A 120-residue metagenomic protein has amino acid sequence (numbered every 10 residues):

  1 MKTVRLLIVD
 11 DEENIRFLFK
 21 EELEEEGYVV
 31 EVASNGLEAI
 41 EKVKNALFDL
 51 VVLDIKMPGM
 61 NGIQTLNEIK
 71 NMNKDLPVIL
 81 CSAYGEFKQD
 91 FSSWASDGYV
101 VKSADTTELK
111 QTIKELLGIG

Functional and structural regions predicted by a protein language model:
F17-E25: Charged docking surfaces used in two-component/phosphorelay signaling
G27-S34, K42: Short hydrophobic/Thr-rich beta-strand motif most characteristic of the beta2 strand and flanking loop of CheY-like
N35-E38, N61-Q64: Acidic catalytic/metal-coordinating carboxylates
K44-A46, E68-D75, S92-W94: Conserved phosphotransfer cores of two-component systems
D54: Active-site residues of response regulator receiver
M57: Receiver (REC) domain active-site loop signature in two-component systems and cognate sites in sensor histidine kinases
Q64, G85-K102, T107-Q111: Alpha4 helix (beta4-alpha4-beta5 surface) of REC/receiver domains from two-component response regulators
